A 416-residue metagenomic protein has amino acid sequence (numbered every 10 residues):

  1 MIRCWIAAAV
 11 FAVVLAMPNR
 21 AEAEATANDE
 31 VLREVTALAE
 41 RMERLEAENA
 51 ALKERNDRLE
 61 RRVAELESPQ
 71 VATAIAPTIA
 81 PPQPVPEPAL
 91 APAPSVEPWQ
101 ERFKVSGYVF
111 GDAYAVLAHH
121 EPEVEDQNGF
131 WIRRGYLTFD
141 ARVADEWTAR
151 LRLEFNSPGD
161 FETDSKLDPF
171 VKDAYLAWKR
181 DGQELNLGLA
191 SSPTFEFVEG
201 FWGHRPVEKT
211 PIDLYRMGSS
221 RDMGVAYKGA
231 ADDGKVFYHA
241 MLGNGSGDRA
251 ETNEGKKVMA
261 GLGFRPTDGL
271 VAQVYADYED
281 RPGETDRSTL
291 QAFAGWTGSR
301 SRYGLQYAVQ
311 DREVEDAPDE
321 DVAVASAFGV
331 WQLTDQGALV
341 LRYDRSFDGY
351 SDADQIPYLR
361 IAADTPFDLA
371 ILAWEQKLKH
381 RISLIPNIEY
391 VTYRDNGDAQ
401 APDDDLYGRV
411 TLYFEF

Functional and structural regions predicted by a protein language model:
M1-A7: Bacterial N-terminal signal peptides that target proteins for export
A7-A16: Bacterial N-terminal signal peptides
E22-F110, L117-H120, F416: N-terminal periplasmic/intermembrane-space "pro-region" immediately following the signal or transit peptide
E40, Q127-N128, Y407: Short loop/turn microsegments at loop-to-beta-strand junctions
K53, G159-D160, E251, V314: Extracytoplasmic/secreted cell-surface and envelope-processing proteins
A91-G247, E254-M259, G263-A272, A325-V330 (+2 more regions): Outer membrane beta-barrel
L117-V124, F161-D164, Y175-K179, E184 (+3 more regions): Outer-membrane beta-barrel pore domains
E251-G255, T285-R287: Interfacial loop-to-helix transition and helix-capping segments at the boundaries of transmembrane helices
